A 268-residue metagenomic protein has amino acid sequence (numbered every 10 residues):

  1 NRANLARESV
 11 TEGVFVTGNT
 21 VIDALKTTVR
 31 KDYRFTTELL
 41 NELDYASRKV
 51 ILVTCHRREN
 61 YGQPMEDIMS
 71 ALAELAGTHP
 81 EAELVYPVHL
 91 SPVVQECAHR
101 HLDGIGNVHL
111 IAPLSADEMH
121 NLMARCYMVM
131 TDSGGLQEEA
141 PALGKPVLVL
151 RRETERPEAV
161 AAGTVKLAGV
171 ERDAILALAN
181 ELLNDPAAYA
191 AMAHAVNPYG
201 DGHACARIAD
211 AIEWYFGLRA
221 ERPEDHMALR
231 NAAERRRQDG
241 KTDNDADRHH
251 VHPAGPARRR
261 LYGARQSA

Functional and structural regions predicted by a protein language model:
N1-Q63, A168, A188: A nucleotide-sugar donor-handling region in carbohydrate enzymes
F15-V16, H109-A112, K166-E171: Short acidic-hydrophobic, aromatic-tinged amphipathic segments that line or gate anion-handling sites
K31-R125, H226-M227: Donor-nucleotide binding loops and adjacent catalytic segments primarily of GT-B fold Leloir glycosyltransferases
M69, A73-G77, L183, A209 (+1 more regions): A structural alpha-helix within SAM-dependent methyltransferase catalytic domains
M119-V160: A donor-sugar binding/catalytic signature common to diverse glycosyltransferases and related nucleotide-sugar
R156-E181, A188-H203: Change "using UDP/GDP/dTDP sugars" to "using nucleotide sugars
N184-G240, N244-A268: C-terminal amphipathic helix plus adjacent low-complexity, charged tail appended to glycosyltransferase catalytic
